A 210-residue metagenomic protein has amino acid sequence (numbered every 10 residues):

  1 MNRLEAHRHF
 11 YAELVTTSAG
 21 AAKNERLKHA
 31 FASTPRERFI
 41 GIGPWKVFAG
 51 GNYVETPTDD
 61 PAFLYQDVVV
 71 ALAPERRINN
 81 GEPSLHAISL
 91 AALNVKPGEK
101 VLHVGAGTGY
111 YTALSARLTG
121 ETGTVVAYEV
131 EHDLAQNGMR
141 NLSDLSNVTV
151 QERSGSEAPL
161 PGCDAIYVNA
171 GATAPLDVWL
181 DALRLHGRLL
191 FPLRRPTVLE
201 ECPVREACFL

Functional and structural regions predicted by a protein language model:
M1-L102, Y111-L118, L134-N137, R205: Class I SAM-dependent transferase core
G81-F209: Conserved nucleotide-cofactor-binding alpha/beta core module
